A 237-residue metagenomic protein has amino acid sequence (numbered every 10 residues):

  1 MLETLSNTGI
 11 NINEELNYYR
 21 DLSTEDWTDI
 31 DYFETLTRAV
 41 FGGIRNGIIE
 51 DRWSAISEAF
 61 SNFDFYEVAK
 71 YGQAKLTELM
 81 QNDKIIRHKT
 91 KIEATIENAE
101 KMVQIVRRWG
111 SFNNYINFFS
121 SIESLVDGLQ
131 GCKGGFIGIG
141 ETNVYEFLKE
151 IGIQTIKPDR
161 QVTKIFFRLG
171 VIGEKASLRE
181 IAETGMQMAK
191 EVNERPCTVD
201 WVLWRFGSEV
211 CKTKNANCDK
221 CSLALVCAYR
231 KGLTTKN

Functional and structural regions predicted by a protein language model:
M1-D21, I116-N237: C-terminal accessory module of base-excision DNA glycosylases/AP lyases that mediates lesion recognition and DNA
M1-I96, N217, T234: Structure-specific DNA junction-binding interface
W27, W53, W109, W201-W204: A residue-identity detector for tryptophan
R38-G42, F63, N82-D83, M102 (+3 more regions): Alpha-helix C-capping/helix-to-loop hinge sites
G42-I48, M102-G110, I172, S208-K214: Short helix-capping/linker segments at secondary-structure and domain boundaries
S61-G138: Alpha-helical ds-nucleic-acid-binding substructure associated with the helix-hairpin-helix region of base-excision DNA
